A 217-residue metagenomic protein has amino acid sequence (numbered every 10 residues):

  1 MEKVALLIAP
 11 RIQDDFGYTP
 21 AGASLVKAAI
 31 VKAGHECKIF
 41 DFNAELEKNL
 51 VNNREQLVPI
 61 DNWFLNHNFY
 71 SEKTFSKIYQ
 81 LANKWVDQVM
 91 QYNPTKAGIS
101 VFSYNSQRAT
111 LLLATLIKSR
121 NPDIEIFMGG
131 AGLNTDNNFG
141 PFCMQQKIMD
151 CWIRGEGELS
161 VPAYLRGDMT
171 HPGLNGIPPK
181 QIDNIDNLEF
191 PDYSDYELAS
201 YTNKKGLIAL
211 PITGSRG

Functional and structural regions predicted by a protein language model:
E2-G217: Acidic, low-complexity intrinsically disordered segments
